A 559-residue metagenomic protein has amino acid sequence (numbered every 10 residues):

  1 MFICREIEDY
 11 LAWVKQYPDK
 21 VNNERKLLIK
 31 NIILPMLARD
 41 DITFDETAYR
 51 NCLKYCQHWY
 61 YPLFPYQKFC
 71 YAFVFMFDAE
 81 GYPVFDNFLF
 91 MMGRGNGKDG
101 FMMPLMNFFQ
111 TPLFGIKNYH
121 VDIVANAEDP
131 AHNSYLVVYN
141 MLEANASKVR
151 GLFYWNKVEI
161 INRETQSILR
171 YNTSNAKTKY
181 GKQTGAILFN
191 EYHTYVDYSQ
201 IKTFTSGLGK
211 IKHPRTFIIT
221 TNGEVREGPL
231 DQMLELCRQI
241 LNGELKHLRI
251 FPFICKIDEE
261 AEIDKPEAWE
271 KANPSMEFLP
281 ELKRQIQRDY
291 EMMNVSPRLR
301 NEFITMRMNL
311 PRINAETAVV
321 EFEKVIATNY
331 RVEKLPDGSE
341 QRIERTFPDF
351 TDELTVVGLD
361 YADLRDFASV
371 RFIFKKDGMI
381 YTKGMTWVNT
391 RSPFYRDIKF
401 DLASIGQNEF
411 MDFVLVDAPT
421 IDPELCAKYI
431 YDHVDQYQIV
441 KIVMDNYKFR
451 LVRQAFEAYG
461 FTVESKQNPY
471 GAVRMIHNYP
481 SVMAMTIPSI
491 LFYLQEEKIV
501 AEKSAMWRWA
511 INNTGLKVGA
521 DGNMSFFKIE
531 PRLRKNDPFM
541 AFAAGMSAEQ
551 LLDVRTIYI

Functional and structural regions predicted by a protein language model:
M1-L359, D435, N512-N513: Phosphate/NTP-binding elements of NTP-utilizing enzymes
N96-K98, D129-A131, T178-K179, Y195-V196 (+11 more regions): Flexible loop/turn segments at secondary-structure boundaries
M103-T111, L364-I380, N536-M540, A544-G545: Acidic, metal-ligating active-site segments
S206-G207, L415-K441: Short, basic/hydrophobic alpha-helical segments
Q239, G243-I257, E464-L552: Metal-dependent DNA phosphodiester-chemistry modules and their immediately adjacent helices/loops in DNA-processing
F367-E424, P488: Metal-dependent catalytic core segments for phosphate chemistry
Y437-R453: Short glycine-rich phosphate-binding loop at a beta-alpha junction
F449-S465: Conserved helicase motor "Helicase C" RecA-like lobe of SF1/SF2 P-loop NTPases
